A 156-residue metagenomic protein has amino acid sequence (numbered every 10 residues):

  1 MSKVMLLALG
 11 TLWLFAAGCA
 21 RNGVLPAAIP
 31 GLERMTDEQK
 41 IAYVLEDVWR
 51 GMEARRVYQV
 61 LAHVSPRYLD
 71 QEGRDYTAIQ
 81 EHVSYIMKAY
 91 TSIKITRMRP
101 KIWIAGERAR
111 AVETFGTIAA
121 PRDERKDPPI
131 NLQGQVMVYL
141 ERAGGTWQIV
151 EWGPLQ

Functional and structural regions predicted by a protein language model:
M1-C19: Sec-dependent bacterial lipoprotein signal peptides
C19-A54, A62: Short, low-complexity N-terminal intrinsically disordered segments enriched in polar/charged residues
A20-E33, R110, I130-Q156: Short beta-strand edge/turn micro-motifs at domain boundaries
M35-Y43, G51-Y58, D70-Q80, D127-G134: Soluble non-cytosolic domains of exported or imported proteins
A42, L61-R97, I104: Short solvent-exposed beta->alpha transition segments
V48, R56-L61, Y68, I79 (+2 more regions): Hydrophobic pocket/interface hotspot
R67-L69, T117-A119, Q156: Solvent-exposed loop/turn segments at secondary-structure junctions within structured extracellular/periplasmic domains
Y85-P128: Surface-exposed, charged secondary-structure patches
